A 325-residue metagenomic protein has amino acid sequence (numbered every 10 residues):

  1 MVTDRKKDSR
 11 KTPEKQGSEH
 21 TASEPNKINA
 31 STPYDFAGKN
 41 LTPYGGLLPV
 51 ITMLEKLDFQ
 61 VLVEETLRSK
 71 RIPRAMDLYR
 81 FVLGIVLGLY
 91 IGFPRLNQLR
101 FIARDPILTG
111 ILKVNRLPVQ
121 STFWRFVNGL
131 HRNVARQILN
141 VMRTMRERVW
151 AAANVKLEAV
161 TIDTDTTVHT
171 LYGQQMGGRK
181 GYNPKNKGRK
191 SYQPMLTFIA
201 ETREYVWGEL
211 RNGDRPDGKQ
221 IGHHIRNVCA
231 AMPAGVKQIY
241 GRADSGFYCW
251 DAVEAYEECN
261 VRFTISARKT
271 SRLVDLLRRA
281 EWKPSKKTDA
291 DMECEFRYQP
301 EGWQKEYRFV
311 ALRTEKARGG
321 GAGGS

Functional and structural regions predicted by a protein language model:
M1-R189, Q193-D214, I221-A234, E281: Dynamic "connector" segments at or just before major functional cores
V2-K6, P13-F36, R262-S325: An anionic, glycine-rich sequence signature occurring as long contiguous blocks
L108-T109, H169-L171, E204, D214-R215 (+3 more regions): Flexible loop/turn segments at secondary-structure boundaries
V134, P184-S191, E258-L273: Acidic, His- and aromatic-enriched active-site or binding-groove loops in soluble protein domains that engage sugars
D165, Q238-Y248: Acidic/histidine-rich, metal-coordinating catalytic segments
M176-R179, W250-A267: A short alpha/beta connector and helix-capping loop motif
H223, N227, D251-E254, E258 (+2 more regions): Alpha-helical scaffolding segments of alpha/beta enzyme cores, especially the outer helices of TIM-barrel or partial
P233-I239, E258-V261: Short, surface-exposed connector motifs at secondary-structure boundaries
